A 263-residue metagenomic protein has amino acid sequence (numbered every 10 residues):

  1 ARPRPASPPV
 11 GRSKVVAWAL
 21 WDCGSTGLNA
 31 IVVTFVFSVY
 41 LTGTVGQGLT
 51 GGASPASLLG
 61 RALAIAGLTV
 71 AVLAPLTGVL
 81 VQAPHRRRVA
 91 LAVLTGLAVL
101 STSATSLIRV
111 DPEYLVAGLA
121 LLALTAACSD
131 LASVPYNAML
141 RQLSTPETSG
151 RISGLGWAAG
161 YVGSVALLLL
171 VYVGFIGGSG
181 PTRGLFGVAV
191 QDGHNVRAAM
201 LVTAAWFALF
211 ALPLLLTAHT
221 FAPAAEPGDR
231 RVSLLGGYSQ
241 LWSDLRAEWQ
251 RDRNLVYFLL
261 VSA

Functional and structural regions predicted by a protein language model:
R2-V16, H219-L260: Juxtamembrane intracellular "pre-TM" segments in multi-pass secondary transporters
P5-G67, N254-S262: Helix-loop boundary and gating motifs at the non-cytosolic
A56-V81, L100-S101, L168: Central cavity-lining transmembrane alpha-helices of secondary-active solute carriers, predominantly the Major
V81-L97: Cytoplasmic membrane-interface "Motif A"-like loop-to-helix N-cap segments of 12-TM Major Facilitator Superfamily
A92-E113: C-terminal ends and interior cores of transmembrane alpha-helices in multi-pass membrane transporters/permeases
D130-T145: Intracellular juxtamembrane helix-capping segments at the cytosolic ends of symmetry-related transmembrane helices
Q142, G178, A211-D229: Helix-loop junctions on the cytosolic side of multi-pass membrane transporters, especially the intracellular loop
S153-S179: Glycine-rich segments within core transmembrane alpha-helices of 12-TM secondary carriers
